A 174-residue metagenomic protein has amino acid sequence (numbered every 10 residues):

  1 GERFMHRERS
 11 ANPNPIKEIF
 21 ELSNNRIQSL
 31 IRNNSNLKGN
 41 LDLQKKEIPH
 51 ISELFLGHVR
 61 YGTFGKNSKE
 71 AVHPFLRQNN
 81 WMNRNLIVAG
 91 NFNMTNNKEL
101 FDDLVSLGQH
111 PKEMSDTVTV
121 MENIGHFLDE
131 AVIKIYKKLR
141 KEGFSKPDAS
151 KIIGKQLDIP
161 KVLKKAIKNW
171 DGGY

Functional and structural regions predicted by a protein language model:
G1-Y174: Conserved short alpha-helical segments that host acidic/polar catalytic motifs at enzyme active sites
